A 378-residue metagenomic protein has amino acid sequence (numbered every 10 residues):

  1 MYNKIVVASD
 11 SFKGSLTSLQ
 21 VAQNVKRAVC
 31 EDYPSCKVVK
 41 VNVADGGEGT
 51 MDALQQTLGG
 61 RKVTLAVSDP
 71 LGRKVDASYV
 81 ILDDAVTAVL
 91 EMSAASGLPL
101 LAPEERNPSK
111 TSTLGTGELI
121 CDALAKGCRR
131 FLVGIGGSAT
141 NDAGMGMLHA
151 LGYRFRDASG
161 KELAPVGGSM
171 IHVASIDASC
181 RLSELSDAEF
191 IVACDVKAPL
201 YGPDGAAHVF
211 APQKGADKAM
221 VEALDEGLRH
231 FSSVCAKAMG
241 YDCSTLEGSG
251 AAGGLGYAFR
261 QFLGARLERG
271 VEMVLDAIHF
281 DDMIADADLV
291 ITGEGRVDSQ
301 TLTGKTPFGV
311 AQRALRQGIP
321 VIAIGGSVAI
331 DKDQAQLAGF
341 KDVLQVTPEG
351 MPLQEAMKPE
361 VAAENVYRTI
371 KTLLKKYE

Functional and structural regions predicted by a protein language model:
Y2-I135, A139-E378: N-terminal loops that bind phosphate or other acidic moieties and the adjacent beta-alpha structural core
